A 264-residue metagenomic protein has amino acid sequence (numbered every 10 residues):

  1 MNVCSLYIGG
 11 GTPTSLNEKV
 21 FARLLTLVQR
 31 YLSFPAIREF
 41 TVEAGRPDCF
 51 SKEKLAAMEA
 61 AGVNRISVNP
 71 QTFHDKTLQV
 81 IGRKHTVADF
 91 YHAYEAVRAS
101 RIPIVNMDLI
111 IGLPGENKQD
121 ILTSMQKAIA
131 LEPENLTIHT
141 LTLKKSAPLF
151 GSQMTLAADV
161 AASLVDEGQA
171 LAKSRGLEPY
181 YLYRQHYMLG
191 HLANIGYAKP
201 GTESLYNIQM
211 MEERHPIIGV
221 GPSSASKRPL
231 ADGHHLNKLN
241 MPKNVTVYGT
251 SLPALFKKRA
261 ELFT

Functional and structural regions predicted by a protein language model:
M1-G168: Conserved non-cysteine loop/helix-boundary elements of the Radical SAM core domain that shape
P13, Y187, S223-S226: Short, glycine-/Ser/Thr-/acidic-enriched flexible segments
F21-R23, S124, Y180, K227 (+1 more regions): Generic secondary-structure boundary signal with a strong preference for alpha-helix termini
R23-T26, A61, A93, M188-A193 (+2 more regions): Short amphipathic alpha-helical surface micro-motifs
F34, I104, A193-Y197, V247-Y248: Hydrophobic transmembrane signal anchors and adjacent membrane-proximal interface regions, especially in viral
T142, S146, F150-V220: A C-terminal junction/extension of Radical SAM enzymes
G196-T264: Radical SAM enzyme core and accessory elements
